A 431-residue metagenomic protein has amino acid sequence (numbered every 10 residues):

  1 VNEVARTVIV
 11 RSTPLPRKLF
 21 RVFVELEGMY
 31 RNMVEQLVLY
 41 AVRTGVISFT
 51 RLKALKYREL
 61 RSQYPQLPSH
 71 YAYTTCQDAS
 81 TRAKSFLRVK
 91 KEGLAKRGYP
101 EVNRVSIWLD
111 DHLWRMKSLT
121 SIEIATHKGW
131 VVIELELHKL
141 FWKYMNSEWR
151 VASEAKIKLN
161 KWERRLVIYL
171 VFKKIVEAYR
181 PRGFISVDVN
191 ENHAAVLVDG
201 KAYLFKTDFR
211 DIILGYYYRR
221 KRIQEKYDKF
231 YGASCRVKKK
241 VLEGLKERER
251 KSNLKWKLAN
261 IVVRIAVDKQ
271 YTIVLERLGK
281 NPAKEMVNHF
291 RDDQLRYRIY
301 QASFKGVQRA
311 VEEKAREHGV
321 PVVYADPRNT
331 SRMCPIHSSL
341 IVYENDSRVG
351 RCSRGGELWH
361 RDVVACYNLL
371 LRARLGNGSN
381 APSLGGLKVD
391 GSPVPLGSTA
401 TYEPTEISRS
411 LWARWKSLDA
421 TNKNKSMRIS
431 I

Functional and structural regions predicted by a protein language model:
V1-S80, K96, S430: Gly/serine-rich nucleotide phosphate-binding loop at the start of the catalytic core of nucleotide/ADP-ribose-handling
E3-I9, L166-I431: Positively charged, helix-rich recognition surfaces that bind polyanionic ligands
R6-R17, G129-L137, Y203-T207: Generic detection of short hydrophobic beta-strand segments and adjacent strand-loop junctions
Y30, T75-A83, V241-E247, Q308: Short amphipathic alpha-helical coiled-coil/interface segments
M33, L37, Y71-L87, V363-N377: Stable alpha-helical structural segments in soluble proteins, enriched in small hydrophobic residues
V34, A41, A83, L87-K90 (+4 more regions): A generic secondary-structure signal for well-formed alpha-helical elements
A41-T44, A54, K90-N103, I223-K239: Flexible coil/linker segments and helix-coil junctions enriched in charged and small residues
L52-W162, T207, Q301: Acidic carboxylate diad motif detector
